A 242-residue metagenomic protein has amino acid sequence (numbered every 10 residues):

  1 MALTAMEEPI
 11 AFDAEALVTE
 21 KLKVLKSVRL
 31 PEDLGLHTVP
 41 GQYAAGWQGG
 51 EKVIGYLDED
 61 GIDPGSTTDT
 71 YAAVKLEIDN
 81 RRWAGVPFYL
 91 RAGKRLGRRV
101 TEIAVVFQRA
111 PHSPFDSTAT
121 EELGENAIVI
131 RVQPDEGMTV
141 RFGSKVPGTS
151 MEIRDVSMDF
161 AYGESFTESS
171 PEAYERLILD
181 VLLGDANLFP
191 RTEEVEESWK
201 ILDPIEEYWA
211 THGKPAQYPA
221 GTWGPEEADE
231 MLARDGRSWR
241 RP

Functional and structural regions predicted by a protein language model:
A2-P242: Secretory/organelle targeting and membrane-embedding segments
